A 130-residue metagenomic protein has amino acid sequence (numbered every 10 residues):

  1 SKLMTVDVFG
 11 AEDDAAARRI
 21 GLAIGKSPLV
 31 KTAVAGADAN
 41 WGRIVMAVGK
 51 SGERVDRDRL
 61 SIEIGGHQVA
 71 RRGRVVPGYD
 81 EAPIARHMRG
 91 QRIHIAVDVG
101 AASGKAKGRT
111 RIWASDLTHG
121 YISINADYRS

Functional and structural regions predicted by a protein language model:
S1-L3, R57: Short gly/pro-enriched beta-turn/loop segments at secondary-structure junctions
L3-G10: Short glycine-rich or small-residue beta-strand-to-loop segments that form or flank ligand, phosphate, metal/Fe-S
G10, R18-S130: Internal helix-turn-beta structural module
